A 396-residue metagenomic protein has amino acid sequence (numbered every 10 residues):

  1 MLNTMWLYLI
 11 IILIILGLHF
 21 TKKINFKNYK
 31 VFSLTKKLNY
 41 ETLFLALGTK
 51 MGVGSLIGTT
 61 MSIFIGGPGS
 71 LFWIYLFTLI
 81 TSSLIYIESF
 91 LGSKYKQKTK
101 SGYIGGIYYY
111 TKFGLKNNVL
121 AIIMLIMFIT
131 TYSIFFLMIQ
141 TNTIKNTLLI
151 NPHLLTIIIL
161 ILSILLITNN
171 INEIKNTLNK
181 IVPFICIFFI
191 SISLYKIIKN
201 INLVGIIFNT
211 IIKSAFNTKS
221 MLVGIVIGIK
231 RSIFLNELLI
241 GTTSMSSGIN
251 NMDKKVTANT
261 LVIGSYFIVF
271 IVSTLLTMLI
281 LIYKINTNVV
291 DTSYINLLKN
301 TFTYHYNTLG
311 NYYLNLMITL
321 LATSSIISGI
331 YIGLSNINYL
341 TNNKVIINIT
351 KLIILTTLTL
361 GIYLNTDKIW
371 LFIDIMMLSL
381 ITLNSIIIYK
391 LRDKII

Functional and structural regions predicted by a protein language model:
M1-V53, I63-S70, T359, I387-I396: N-terminal alpha-helical transmembrane segments of multi-pass membrane transport and channel/translocase proteins
W6-L16, F20-I24, T141-K199, N209 (+2 more regions): Membrane-interface loop-to-helix entry segments
L16-F20, I80-Y103, I107-Y108, K112-I167 (+3 more regions): Helix-loop-helix module between adjacent transmembrane segments
K23-F26, G54-T59, P68, S133-K145 (+5 more regions): Transmembrane helix-loop junctions in multi-pass membrane proteins
I24-N39, M61-S70, S83-L115, N286-H305 (+1 more regions): Flexible loop linkers connecting adjacent transmembrane helices in multi-pass alpha-helical membrane transporters
K37-I65, L91-K94, K100-Y108, I129 (+1 more regions): Alpha-helical membrane segments and immediately flanking helix-loop junctions that form or couple to the substrate/ion
P68-L76, Y109-F113, N117-M124, N251-F267 (+1 more regions): Membrane-interface alpha-helices at helix entry/exit sites of multi-pass transporters
I87-K100, L194-T210, G248-N250, I263-I295: Extracellular/periplasmic helix-exit of transmembrane alpha-helices
